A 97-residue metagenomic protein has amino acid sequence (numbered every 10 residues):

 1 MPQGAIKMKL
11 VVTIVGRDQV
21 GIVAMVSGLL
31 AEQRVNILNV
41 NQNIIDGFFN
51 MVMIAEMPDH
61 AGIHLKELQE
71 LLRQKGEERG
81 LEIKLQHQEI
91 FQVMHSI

Functional and structural regions predicted by a protein language model:
P2-I97: A conserved regulatory-domain signal marking ACT and ACT-like small-molecule sensing domains and adjacent regulatory
